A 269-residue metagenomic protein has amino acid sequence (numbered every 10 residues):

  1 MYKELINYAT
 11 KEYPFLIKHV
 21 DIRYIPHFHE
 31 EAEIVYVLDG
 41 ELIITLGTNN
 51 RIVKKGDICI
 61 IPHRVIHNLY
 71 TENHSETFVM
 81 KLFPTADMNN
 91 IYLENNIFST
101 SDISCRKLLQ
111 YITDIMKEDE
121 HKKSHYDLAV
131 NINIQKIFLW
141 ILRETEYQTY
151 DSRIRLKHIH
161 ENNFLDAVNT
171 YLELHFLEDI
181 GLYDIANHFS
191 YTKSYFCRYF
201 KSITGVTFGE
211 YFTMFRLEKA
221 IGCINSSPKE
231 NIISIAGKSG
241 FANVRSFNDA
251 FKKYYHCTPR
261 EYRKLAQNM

Functional and structural regions predicted by a protein language model:
M1-K18, I58-S124, I134-S152: A hydrophobic/aromatic-rich effector-binding and dimerization subdomain of bacterial HTH-type transcriptional regulators
M1-K54, T71-N73, N96-S99, S246 (+1 more regions): Generic protein-terminus/edge-of-domain signal
L38, L109-K123, N169, E173-F176 (+1 more regions): Regular secondary-structure segments
N95-R106, E120-A129, L139-T170, L174 (+3 more regions): Short, Lys/Arg-enriched, Trp-marked, Pro/Gly-tolerant hinge/linker segments that flank
A129-K136, S234: Amphipathic alpha-helical interaction segments
E173, D179-F215, A236-L265: Basic/polar phosphate-binding segments, predominantly the helix-turn-helix DNA-binding elements of transcriptional
D179, K229-N231: Residue at a beta-strand N-cap/secondary-structure junction
